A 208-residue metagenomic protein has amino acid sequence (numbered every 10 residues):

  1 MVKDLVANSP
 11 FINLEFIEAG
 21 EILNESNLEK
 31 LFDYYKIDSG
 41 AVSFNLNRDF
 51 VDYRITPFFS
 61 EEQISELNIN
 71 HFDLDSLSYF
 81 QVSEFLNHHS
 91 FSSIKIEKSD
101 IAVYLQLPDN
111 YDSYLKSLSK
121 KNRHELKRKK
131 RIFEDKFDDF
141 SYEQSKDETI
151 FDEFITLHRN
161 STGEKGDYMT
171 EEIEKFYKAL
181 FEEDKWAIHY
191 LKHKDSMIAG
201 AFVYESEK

Functional and structural regions predicted by a protein language model:
M1-N45, L77-K208: A conserved beta-strand-loop-helix scaffold within acyl/acetyltransferase catalytic domains
D49: ATP-dependent adenylate-handling active sites, centered on carboxylate activation for C-N bond formation
Y53-P57: The substrate-binding groove and active-site-proximal loops of carbohydrate-active enzymes, especially glycoside
S60-N70: Conserved acyl-CoA
N68-S78: Conserved GNAT acetyl-CoA-binding A-motif
